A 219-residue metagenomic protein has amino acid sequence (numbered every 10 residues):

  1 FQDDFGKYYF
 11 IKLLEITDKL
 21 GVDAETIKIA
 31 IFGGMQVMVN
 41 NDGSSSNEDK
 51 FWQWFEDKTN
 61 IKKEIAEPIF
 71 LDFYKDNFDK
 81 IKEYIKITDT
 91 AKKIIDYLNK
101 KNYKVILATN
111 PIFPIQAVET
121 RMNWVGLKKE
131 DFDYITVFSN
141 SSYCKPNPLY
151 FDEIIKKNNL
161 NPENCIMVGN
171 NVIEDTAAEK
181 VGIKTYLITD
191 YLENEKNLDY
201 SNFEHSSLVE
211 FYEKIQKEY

Functional and structural regions predicted by a protein language model:
F1-A30: Active-site neighborhood of HAD-like aspartate-dependent phosphohydrolases
F1-D4, D42, K82: Short, solvent-exposed loop/turn segments at secondary-structure boundaries
V22, I61, Y103, L160 (+1 more regions): Short glycine/serine/threonine/alanine-rich loop segments
E25-I27, I31-K75: A metal-dependent, Asp-based hydrolase signature
S46-D49, Q53, E64-P68, K75-I106 (+1 more regions): Short, acidic loop-to-helix structural element flanking the phosphoryl-transfer center in phosphate-processing enzymes
I81-I85, P114, S142: Short, flexible loop segments at the rims of nucleotide/cofactor-binding pockets, characterized by
D96, I112, V118-Y219: Asp-based, Mg2+/Mn2+-dependent phosphohydrolase catalytic module
A108-N110: A cross-family glycoside hydrolase active-site/sugar-binding cleft signature
